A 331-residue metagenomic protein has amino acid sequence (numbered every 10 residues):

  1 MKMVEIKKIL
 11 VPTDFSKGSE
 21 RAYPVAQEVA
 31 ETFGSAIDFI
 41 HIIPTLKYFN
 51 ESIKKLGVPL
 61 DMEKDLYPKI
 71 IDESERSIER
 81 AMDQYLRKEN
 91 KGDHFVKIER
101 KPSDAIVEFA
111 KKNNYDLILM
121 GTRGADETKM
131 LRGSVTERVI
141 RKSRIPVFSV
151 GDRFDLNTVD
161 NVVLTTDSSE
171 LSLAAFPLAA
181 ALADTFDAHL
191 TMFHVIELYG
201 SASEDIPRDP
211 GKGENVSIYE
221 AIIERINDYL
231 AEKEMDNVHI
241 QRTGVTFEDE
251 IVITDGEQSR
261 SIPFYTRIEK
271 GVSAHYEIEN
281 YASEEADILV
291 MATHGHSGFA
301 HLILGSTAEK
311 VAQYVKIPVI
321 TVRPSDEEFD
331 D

Functional and structural regions predicted by a protein language model:
M1-V4, P44-K47, K64-D65, D72 (+3 more regions): Structural beta-alpha unit
K2-D61, N161-Y219, E284, Y314 (+1 more regions): Small/aliphatic-rich secondary-structure junction motif
I42, R123, D152-F154, V195 (+2 more regions): Short, ordered loop/turn segments at secondary-structure junctions
L119-T122, P146-D152, V319-R323: Short beta-strand elements of ligand-binding domains
M120-R138, K270-H275, M291-Y314, E328-D330: Glycine-rich, Arg-bearing micro-motifs that act as flexible, cationic patches
S134-F154: Short, structured interface segments
S143, A286, V315: An anion/phosphate-binding loop that grips the pyrophosphate of nucleotide cofactors and donors
T191, V195-F247, D255, R260-S261: Glycine-rich phosphate/pyrophosphate-binding loop and the adjoining helix
